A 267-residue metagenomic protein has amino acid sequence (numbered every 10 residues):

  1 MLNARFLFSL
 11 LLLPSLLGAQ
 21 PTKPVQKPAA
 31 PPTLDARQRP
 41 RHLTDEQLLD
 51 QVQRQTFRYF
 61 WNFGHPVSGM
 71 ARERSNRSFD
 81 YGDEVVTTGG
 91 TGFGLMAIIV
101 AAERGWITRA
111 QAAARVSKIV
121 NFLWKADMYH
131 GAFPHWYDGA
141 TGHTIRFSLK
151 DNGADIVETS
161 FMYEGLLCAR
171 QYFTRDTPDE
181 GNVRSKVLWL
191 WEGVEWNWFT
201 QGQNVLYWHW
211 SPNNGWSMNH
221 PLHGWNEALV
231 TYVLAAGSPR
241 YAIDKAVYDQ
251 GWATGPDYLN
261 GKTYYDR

Functional and structural regions predicted by a protein language model:
M1-N3: N-terminal secretory signal peptides that target proteins for export/translocation
R5-S15: Bacterial N-terminal signal peptides
Q20-R267: Ser/Thr/Asn(+Pro)-rich, low-complexity disordered segments
